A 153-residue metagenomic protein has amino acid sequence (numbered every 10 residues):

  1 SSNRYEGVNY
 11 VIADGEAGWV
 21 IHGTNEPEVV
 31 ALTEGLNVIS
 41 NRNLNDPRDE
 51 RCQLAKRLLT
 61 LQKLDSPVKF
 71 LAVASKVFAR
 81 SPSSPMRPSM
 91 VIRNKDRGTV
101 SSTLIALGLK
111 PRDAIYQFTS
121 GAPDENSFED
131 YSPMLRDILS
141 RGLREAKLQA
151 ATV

Functional and structural regions predicted by a protein language model:
S1-V153: N-terminal nucleophile
